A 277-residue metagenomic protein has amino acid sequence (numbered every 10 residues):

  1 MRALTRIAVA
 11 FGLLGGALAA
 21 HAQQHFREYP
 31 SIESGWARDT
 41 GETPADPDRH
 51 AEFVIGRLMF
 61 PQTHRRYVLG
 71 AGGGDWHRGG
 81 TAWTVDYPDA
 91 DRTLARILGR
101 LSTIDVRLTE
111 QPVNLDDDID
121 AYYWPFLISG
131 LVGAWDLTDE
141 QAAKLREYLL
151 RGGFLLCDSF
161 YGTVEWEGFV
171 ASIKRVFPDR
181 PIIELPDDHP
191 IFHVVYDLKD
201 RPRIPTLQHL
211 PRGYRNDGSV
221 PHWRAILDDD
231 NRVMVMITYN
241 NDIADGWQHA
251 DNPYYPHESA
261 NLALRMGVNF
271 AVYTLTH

Functional and structural regions predicted by a protein language model:
M1-R6: Positively charged n-region of N-terminal signal peptides that target proteins for export
A8-G16: Bacterial N-terminal signal peptides
G16, R49, V176-P178: Short, structurally constrained coil/turn elements that cap an alpha-helix or connect an alpha-helix to the following
A22-F126, V132-G133, M234, D242-I243 (+1 more regions): Aromatic-Pro/Gly-enriched surface loop or interdomain linker that acts as a lid/target-recognition segment
F26-A37, T63-G70, V164-H249, S259 (+1 more regions): An acidic, glycine-rich "communication" segment
A82-V170, R175, I204-P211, T238: Helical hinge/lid and interdomain linker segments adjacent to catalytic or ligand-binding clefts that mediate domain
